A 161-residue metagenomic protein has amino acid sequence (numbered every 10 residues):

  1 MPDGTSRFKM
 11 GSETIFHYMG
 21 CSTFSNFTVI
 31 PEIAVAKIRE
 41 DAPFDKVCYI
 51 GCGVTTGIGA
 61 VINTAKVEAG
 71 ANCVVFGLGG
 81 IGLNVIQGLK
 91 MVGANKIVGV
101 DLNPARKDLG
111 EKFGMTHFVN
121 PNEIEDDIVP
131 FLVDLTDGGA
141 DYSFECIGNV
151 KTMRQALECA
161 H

Functional and structural regions predicted by a protein language model:
M1-V35: Glycine-rich phosphate/adenylate-binding loop and adjacent beta-alpha elements of nucleotide- or dinucleotide-binding
T14-F24, A42-N63, V75-N84: A glycine-rich, Thr/Ser-enriched phosphate-binding loop motif common to dinucleotide/cofactor-binding enzymes
T28, G57, C73, L89 (+1 more regions): Conserved hydrophobic/aromatic pocket- or pore-lining residues that grip, position, or stack substrates in active sites
D41-F44, K66-N72, G138: Short helix-loop-beta connector
V75-L78, K90-Q155: Adenosine-nucleotide cofactor-binding segment
A160-H161: Helix-to-beta-strand junctions that scaffold the AdoMet/dcAdoMet cofactor pocket in Class I SAM-dependent enzymes
